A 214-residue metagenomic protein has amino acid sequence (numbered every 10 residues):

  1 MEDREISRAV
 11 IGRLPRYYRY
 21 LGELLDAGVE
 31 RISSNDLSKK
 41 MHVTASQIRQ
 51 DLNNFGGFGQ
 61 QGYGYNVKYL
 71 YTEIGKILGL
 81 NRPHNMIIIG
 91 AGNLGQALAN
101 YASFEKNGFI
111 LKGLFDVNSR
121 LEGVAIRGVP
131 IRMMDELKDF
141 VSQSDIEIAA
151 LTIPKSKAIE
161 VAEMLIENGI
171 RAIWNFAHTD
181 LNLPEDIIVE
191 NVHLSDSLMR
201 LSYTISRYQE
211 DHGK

Functional and structural regions predicted by a protein language model:
M1-E30: Extreme N-terminal segment that seeds HTH/winged-HTH DNA-binding domains in transcriptional regulators
G22-L25, G128-K214: Phosphate-bearing ligand-interacting subdomains that bind or position ATP/ADP/UDP/GDP/NAD(P) or nucleotide-linked
R31, N35, K40-P83: HTH-adjacent hinge/linker in prokaryotic transcriptional regulators
A91-G92: Glycine-rich Rossmann-fold phosphate-binding loop(s) that bind the pyrophosphate of adenine dinucleotide cofactors
G95: N-terminal Rossmann-fold NAD(P) dinucleotide-binding loop
E105-R127: NAD(P)-binding Rossmann-fold cofactor-contacting core
